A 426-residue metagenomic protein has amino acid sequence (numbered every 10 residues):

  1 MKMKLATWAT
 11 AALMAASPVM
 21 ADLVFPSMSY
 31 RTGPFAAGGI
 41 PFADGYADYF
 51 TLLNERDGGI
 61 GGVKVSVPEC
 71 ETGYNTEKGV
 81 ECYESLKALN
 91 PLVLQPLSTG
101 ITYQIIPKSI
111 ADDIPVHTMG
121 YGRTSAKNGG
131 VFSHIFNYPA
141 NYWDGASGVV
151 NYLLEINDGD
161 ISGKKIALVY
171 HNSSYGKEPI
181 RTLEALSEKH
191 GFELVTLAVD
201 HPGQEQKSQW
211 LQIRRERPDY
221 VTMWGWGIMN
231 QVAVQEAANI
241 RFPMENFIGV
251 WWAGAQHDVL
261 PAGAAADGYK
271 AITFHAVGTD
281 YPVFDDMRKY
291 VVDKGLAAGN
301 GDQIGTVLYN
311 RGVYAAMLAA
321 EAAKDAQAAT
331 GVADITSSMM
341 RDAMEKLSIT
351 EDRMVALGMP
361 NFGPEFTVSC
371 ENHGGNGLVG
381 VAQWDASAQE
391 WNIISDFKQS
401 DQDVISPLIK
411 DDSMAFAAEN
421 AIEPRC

Functional and structural regions predicted by a protein language model:
A16-M20: N-terminal signal peptide c-region/cleavage motif recognized by signal peptidases
D22-F42, L97, K165-H171: Short beta-strand segments enriched in small/hydrophobic residues
V24, A37-A47, R56-G129, Y138 (+2 more regions): Beta-alpha junction/loop-to-helix N-cap segments that form part of ligand/metal-binding clefts
T72, V116-T118, R123-A126, P202 (+2 more regions): Venus flytrap/periplasmic-binding-protein-like
L86-T99, H117-M119, K165-V169, R217-G227 (+3 more regions): Periplasmic-binding protein-like
T124-S125, S133-I240, G278-D285: Extracellular/periplasmic Venus flytrap/periplasmic-binding protein
A237-A316, E423: Extracellular/periplasmic periplasmic-binding protein-like sensory domains
L296-Y309, A320-S395, S400: Segments of small-molecule ligand-sensing domains
